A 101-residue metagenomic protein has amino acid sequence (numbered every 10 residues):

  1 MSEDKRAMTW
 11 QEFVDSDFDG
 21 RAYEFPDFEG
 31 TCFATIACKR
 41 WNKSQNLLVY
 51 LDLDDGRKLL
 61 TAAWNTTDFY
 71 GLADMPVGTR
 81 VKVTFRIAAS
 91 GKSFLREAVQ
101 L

Functional and structural regions predicted by a protein language model:
M1-E3, L101: Short intrinsically disordered terminal tails
E3-T31: Short boundary/loop segments of OB/S1/cold-shock single-stranded nucleic-acid-binding domains
E24-Q45: Structural detector for short beta-strands of small beta-barrel domains
P26-G30, T66-T84: Short nucleic-acid-contacting surface segments enriched for D/E, G, S/T with interspersed K/R
F33, L48-Y50, K82-T84: Beta-strand secondary-structure signal
K39-T66: OB-fold (S1/OB) nucleic-acid-binding surfaces
F85-L101: OB-fold/S1-family single-stranded nucleic acid-binding modules
